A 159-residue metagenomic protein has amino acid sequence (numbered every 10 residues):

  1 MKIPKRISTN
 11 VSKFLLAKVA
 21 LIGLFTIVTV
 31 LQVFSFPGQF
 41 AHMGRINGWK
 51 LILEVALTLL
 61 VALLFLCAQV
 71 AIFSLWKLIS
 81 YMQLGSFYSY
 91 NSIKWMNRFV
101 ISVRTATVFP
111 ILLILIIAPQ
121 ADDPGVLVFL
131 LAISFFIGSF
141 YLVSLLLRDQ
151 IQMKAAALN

Functional and structural regions predicted by a protein language model:
K5-F25: Alpha-helical transmembrane segments and their helix-start/interface "positive-inside/aromatic belt" motifs in integral
A17-G23, W95, F99-A106: Loop-to-transmembrane-helix entry motif
T26-Q39, Y141: Alpha-helical transmembrane segments of multi-pass membrane proteins
H42-I72: Membrane-helix boundary elements
L51-T58, D123-F135: Hydrophobic alpha-helical transmembrane segments
Q69-Y90: Membrane-helix interface/capping segments
T105-V126: Alpha-helical transmembrane segments and their membrane-interface junctions in multi-pass membrane proteins
L115, V128-N159: Alpha-helical transmembrane segments and their immediate juxtamembrane interface regions
